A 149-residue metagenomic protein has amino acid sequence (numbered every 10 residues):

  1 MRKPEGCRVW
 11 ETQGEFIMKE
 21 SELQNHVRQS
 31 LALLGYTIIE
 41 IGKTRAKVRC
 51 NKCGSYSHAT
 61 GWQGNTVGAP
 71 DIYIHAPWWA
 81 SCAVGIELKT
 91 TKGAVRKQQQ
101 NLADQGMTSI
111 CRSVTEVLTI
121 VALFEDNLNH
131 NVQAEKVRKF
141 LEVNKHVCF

Functional and structural regions predicted by a protein language model:
M1-F149: Catalytic phosphate/metal-binding cores of nucleic-acid and nucleotide-processing enzymes, i.e., regions that mediate
